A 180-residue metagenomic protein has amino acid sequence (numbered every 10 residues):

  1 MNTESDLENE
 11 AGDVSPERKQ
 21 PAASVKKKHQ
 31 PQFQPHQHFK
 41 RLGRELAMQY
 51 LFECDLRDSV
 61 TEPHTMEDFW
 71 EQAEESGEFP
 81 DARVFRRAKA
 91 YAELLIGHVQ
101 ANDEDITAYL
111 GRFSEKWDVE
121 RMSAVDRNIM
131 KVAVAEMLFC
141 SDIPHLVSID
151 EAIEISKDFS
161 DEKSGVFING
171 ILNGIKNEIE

Functional and structural regions predicted by a protein language model:
M1-D158, E162-G165, N169-E180: N-terminal interaction/assembly modules
